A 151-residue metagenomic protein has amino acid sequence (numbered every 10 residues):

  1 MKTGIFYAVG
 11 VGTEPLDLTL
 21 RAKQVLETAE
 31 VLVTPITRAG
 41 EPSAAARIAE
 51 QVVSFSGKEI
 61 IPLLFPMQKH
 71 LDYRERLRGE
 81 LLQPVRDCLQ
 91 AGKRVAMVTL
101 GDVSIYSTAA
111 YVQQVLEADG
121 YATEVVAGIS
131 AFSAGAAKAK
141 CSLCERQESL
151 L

Functional and structural regions predicted by a protein language model:
M1-A122: Class I S-adenosyl-L-methionine
G101-L151: Class I SAM-dependent methyltransferase SAM-binding "motif I" and its flanking Rossmann-like core
